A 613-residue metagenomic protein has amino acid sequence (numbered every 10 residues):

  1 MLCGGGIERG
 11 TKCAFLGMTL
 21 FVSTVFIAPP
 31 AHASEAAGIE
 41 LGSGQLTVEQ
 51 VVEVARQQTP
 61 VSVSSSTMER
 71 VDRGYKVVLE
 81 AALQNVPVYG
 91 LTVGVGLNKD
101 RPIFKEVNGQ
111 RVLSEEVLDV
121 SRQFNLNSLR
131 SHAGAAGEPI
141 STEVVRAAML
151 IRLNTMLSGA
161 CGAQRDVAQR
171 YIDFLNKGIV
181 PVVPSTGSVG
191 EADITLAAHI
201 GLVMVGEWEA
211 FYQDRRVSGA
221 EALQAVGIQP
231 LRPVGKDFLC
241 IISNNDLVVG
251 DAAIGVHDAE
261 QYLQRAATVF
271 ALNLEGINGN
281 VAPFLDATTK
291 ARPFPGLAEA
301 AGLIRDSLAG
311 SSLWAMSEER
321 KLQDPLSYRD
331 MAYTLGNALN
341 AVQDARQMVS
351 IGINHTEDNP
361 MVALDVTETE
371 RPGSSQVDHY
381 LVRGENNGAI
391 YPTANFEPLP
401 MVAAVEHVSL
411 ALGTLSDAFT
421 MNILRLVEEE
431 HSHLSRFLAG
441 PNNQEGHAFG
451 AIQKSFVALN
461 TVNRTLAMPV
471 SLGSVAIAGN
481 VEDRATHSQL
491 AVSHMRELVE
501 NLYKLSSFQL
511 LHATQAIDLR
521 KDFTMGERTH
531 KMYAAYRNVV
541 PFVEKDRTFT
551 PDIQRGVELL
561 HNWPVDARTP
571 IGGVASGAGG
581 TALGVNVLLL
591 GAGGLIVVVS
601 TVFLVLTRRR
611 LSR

Functional and structural regions predicted by a protein language model:
M1-L16: Bacterial N-terminal signal peptides that target proteins for export
F15-F26: Bacterial N-terminal signal peptides
V25-S34: Sec-dependent signal peptide cleavage junction
S34-R70, G74-A82, S131-G134, V182 (+2 more regions): C-terminal auxiliary extensions adjacent to catalytic cores
L97-R122: Glycine-rich loop at the start of a catalytic domain that most often binds anionic cofactors/ligands
S121-V182: Anion-binding (especially nucleotide phosphate/pyrophosphate-binding) glycine-rich loop and adjoining beta-alpha core
R568-L583: C-terminal low-complexity, Ser/Thr- and acidic/Pro-rich disordered "stalk" regions positioned immediately N-terminal
G591-R613: C-terminal membrane-anchoring or membrane-association module
